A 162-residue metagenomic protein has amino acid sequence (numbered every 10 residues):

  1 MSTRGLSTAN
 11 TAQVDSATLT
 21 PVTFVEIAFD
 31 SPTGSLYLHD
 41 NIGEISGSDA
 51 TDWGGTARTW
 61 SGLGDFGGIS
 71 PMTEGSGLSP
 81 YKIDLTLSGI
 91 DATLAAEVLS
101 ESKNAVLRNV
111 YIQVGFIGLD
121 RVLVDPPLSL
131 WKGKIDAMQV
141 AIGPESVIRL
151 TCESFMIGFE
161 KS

Functional and structural regions predicted by a protein language model:
M1-G62: Polar/acidic, low-complexity leader/linker segments enriched in S/T/G and N/D
R4-T11, A96-D136: Short, acidic/charged, Gly/Pro-enriched secondary-structure junctions
V22-F24, K82, L107-N109: Exposed beta-strand and adjacent loop surfaces of beta-rich binding modules that mediate intermolecular recognition
A28-D30, H39, S61, T86-S88 (+3 more regions): A structural detector for beta-sheet-dominated domains
R58-S70, E74: Glycine/small-residue-rich interface belts in oligomeric ring/scaffold proteins and their assembly partners
S70-A95, I135, V147-M156: Oligomerization/assembly interface segments of phage tail-like spikes and tubes
V122-I157: Short beta-strand and beta-hairpin "edge-sheet" elements
F159-S162: Intrinsically disordered, low-complexity terminal/linker regions enriched in Pro/Ser/Gly and acidic residues
